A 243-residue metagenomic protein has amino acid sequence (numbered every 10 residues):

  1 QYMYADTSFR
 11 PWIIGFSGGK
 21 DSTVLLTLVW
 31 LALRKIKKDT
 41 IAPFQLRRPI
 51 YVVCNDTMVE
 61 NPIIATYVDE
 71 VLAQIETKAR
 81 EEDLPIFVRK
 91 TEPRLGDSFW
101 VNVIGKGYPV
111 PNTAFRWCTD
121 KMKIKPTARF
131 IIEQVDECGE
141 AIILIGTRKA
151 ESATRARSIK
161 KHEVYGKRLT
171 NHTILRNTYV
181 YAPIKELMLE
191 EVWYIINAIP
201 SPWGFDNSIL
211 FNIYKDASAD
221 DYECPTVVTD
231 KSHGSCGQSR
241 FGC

Functional and structural regions predicted by a protein language model:
Q1-I13, S22-C243: Nucleotide-activated chemistry modules centered on ATP-dependent adenylation/adenylyltransferase
F16: The Walker A (P-loop) glycine that initiates the GxxxxGKT/S ATP-binding motif of P-loop NTPases
G19: Catalytic cores of secreted/periplasmic lytic hydrolases that degrade extracellular macromolecules
